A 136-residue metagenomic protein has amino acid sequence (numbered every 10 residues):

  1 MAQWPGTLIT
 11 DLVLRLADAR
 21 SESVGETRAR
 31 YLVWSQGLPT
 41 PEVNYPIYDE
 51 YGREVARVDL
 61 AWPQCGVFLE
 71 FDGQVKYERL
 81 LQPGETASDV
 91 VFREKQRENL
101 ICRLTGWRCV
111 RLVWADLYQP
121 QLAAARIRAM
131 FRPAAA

Functional and structural regions predicted by a protein language model:
M1-A136: Surface segments flanking catalytic/ligand-binding clefts of nucleic-acid enzymes
